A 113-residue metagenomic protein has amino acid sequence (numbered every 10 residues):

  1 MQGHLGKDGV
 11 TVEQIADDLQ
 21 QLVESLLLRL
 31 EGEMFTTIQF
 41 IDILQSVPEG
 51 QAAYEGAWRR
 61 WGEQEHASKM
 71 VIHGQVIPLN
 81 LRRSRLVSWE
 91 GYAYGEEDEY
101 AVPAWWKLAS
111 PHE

Functional and structural regions predicted by a protein language model:
Q2-L26, I38, I43-E113: Phospho-regulated, low-complexity intrinsically disordered regions of nuclear gene-regulatory and chromatin-associated
